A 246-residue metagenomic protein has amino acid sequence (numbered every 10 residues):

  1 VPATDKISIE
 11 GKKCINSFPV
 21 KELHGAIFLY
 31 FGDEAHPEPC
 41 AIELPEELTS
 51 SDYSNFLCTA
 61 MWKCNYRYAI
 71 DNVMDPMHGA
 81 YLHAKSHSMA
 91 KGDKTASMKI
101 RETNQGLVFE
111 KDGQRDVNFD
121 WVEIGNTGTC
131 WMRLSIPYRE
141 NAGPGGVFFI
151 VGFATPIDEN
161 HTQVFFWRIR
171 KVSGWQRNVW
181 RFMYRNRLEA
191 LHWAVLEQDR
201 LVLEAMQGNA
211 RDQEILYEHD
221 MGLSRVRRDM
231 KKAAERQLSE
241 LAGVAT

Functional and structural regions predicted by a protein language model:
V1-Y53, N104, T246: Rieske [2Fe-2S] iron-sulfur-binding domain
A35-T246: C-terminal catalytic domain of Rieske-type non-heme iron oxygenases
